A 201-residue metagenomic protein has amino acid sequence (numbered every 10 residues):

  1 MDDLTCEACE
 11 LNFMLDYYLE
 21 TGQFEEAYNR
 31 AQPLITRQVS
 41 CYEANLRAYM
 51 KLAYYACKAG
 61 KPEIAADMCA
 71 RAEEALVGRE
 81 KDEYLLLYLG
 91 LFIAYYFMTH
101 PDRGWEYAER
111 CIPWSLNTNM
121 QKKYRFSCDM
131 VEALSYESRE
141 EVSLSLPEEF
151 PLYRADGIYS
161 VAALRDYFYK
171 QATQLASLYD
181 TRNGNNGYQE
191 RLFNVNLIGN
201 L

Functional and structural regions predicted by a protein language model:
M1-F13, L19, Q23, A27: Extended, helix-rich scaffolding/adaptor regions
M1-T5, R30-A44, A70-E83, E109-M120 (+1 more regions): Solenoid-like repeat scaffolds
A8-C9, R47, L87, R125: Residue register of alpha-helical TPR repeats
D16-Y18, Y54-Y55, A94-Y96, A133: Residue-level signature for tetratricopeptide repeat
T21, A59, M98-T99, E137: Structural motif corresponding to the intra-repeat A-B loop/turn of tetratricopeptide repeats
F24-E25, P62, P101-D102: TPR-repeat structural position
N29, E63, D67-A70, E106-E109 (+1 more regions): Primarily a tetratricopeptide repeat
L116-L201: C-terminal non-catalytic interaction modules
